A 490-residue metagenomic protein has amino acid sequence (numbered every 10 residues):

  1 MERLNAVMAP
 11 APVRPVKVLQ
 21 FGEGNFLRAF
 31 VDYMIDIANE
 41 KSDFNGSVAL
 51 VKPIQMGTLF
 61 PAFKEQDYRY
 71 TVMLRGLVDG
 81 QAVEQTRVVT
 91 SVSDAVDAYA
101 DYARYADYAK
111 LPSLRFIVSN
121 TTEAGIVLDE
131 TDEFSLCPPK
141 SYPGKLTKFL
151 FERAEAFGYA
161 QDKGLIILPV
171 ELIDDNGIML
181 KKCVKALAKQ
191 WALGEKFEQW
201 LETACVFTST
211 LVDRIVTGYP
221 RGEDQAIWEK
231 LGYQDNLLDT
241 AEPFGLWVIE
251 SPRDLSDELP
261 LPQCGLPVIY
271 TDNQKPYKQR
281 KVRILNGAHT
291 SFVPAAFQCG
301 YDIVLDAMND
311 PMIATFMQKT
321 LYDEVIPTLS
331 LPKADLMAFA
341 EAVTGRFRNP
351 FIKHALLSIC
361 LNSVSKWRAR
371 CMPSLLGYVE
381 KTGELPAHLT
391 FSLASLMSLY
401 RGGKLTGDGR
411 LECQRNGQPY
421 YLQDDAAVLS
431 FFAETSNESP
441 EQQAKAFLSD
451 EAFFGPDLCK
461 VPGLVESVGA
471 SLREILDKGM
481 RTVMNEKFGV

Functional and structural regions predicted by a protein language model:
M1-V490: Substrate/ligand-engaging "lid" and interaction regions
